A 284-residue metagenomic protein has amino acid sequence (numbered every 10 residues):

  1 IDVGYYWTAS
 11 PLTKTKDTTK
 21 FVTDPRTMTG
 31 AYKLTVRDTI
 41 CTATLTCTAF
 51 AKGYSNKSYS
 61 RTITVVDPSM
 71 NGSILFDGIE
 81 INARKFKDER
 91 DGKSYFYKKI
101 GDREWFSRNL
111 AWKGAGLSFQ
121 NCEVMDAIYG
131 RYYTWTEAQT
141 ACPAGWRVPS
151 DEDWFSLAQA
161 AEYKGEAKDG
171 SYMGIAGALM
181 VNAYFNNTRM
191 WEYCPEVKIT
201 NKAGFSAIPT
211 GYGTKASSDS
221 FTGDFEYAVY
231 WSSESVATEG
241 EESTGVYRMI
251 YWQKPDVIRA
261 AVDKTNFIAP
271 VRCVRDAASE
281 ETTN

Functional and structural regions predicted by a protein language model:
I1-Y5: Solvent-exposed loop segments of extracellular immunoglobulin-like
Y6-T29: Low-complexity "stalk/linker" and mucin-like segments enriched in Ser/Thr/Pro/Ala/Gly
A9-T13, G53-S55, A277: Solvent-exposed strand-loop boundary residues in beta-sheet-rich modules
G30-I40: Extracellular/luminal low-complexity segments enriched in Ser/Thr/Pro
D38, C47-G53, A277: Surface-exposed loop/turn motifs at beta-strand-loop junctions within extracellular Ig-like and Fibronectin type III
C41, F50-S58, D102: Short, exposed coil/turn segments at beta-strand boundaries within extracellular/luminal domains
S58-D67: C-terminal edge beta-strand
S69-N284: Conserved positions within compact, well-structured domain cores
